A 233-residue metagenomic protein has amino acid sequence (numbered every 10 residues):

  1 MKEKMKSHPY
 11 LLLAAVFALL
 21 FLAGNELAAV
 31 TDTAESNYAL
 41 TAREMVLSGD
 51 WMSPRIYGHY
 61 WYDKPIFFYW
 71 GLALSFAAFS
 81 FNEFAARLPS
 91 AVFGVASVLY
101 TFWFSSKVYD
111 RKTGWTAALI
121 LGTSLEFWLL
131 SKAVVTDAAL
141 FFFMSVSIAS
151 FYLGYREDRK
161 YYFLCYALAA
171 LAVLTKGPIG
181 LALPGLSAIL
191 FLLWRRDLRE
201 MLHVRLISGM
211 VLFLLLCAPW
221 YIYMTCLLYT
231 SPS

Functional and structural regions predicted by a protein language model:
K2-S231: Membrane-integral, polyisoprenol-dependent glycosyltransferases of the GT-C/oligosaccharyltransferase superfamily
